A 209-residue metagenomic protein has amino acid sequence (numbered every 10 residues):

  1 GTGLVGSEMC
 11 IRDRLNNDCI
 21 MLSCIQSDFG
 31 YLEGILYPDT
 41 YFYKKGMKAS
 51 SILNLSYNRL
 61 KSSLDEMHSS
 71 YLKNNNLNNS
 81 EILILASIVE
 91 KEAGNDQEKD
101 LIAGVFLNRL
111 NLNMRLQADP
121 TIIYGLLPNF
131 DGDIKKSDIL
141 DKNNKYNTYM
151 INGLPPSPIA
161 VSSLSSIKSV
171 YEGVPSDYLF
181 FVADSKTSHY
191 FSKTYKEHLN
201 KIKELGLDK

Functional and structural regions predicted by a protein language model:
G1-G6, C10-I11: Single conserved hydrophobic/aromatic residue that forms the stacking wall/gate of nucleotide- or nucleobase-binding
E8, R14-L15, C19: Structural preference for solvent-exposed beta-strand-turn elements and adjacent flexible terminal/loop segments within
D18-K209: Bacterial extracytoplasmic/cell-wall-associated proteins, especially those involved in peptidoglycan
